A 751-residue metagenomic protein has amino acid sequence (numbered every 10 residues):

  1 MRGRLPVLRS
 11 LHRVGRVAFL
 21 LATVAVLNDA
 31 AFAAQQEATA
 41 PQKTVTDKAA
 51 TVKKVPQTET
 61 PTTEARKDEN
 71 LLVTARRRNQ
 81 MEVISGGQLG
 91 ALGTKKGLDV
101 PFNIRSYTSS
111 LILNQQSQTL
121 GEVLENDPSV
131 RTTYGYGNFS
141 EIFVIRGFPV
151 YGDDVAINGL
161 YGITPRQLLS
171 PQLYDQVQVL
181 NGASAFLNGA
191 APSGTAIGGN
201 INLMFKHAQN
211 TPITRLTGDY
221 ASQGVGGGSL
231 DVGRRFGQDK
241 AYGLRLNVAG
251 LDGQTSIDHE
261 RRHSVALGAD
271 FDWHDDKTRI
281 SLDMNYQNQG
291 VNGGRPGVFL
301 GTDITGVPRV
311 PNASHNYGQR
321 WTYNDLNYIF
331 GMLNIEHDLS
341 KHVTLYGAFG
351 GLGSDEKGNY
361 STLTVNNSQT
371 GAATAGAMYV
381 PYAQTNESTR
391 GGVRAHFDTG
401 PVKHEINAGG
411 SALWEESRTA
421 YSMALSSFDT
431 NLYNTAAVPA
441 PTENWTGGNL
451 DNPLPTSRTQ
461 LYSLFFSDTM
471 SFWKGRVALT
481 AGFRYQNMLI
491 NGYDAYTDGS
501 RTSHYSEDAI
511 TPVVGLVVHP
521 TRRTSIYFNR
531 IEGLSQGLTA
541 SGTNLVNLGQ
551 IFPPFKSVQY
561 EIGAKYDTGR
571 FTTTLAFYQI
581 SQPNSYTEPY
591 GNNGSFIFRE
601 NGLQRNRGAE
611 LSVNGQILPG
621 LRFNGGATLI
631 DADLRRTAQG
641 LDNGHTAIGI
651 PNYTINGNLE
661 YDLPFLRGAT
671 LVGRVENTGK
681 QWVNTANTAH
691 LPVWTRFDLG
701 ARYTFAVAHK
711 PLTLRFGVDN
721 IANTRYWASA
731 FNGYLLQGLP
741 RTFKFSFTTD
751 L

Functional and structural regions predicted by a protein language model:
P6, I406, F528, Y560 (+1 more regions): Conserved C-terminal beta-signal and adjacent last beta-strands/turns of outer-membrane beta-barrel proteins
E64-T211, I562, N732: Acidic, small-polar-rich N-terminal luminal/periplasmic segments of exported/outer-membrane proteins
Q172-D175, A185-A269, W273-R279, I329 (+2 more regions): Outer-membrane beta-barrel translocator/receptor signature
L251-T255, G268-D338, G351-Q384, S427-P453 (+2 more regions): Acidic/polar loop-and-plug regions of large Gram-negative outer-membrane beta-barrel proteins
G290-T302, W414-R418, V513, V517-E561 (+4 more regions): Surface-exposed extracellular loop regions of Gram-negative outer-membrane beta-barrel proteins, predominantly
N334-D338, T344-G350, S354-Y360, Y527 (+3 more regions): Membrane-embedded beta-barrel scaffold of Gram-negative outer-membrane proteins
Q384, K403-E415, P453-Q582, N606 (+2 more regions): Structural signature of Gram-negative outer-membrane beta-barrels, strongest in the C-terminal barrel of TonB-dependent
K474, Q579, R599-T685: Gram-negative outer-membrane beta-barrel transporters
